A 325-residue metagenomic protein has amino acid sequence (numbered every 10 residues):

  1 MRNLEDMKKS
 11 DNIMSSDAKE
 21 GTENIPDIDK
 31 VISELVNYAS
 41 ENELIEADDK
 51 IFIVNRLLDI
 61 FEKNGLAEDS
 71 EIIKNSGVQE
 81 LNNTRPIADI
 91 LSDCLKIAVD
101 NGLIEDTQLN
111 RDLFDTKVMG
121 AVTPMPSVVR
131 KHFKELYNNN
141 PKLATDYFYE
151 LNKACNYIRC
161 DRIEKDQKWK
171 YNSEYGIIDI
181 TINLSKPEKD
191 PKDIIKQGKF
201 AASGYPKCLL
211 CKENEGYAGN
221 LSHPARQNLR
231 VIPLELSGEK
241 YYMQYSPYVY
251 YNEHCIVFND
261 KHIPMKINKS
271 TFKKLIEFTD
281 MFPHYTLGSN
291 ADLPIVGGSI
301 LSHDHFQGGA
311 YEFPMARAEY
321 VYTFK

Functional and structural regions predicted by a protein language model:
R2-M265: Active-site microenvironments that recognize anionic phosphate/pyrophosphate groups
G21, K266, H284-L287, L293-S299 (+1 more regions): Conserved His + Asp/Glu catalytic blocks
I182, Y245, S289, G308-A310: Hydrophobic side chains in beta-strands
L229-R230, H262-L287: Helical scaffold of the NTase/Pol beta-like nucleotidyltransferase catalytic core
C255-I256, I267-S270, A318: A short secondary-structure junction signal
